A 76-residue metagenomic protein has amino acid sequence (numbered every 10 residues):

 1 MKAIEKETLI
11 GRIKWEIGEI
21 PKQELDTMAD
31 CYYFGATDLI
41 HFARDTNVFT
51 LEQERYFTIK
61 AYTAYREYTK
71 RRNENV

Functional and structural regions predicted by a protein language model:
M1-T37, R66, K70: N-terminal acidic leader/helix
C31-K70: Short, charge-rich amphipathic interface segments used for partner binding and complex assembly
R72-V76: Short, functional C-terminal segments
